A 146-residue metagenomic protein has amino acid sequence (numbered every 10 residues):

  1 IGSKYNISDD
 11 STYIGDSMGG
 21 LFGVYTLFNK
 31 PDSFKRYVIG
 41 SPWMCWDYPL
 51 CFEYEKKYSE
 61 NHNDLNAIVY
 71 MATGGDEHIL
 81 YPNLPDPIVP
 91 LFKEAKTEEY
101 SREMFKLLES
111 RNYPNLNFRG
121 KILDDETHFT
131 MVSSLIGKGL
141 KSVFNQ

Functional and structural regions predicted by a protein language model:
I1-Q146: Non-catalytic cap/lid and distal C-terminal segments of serine-dependent acyl enzymes
